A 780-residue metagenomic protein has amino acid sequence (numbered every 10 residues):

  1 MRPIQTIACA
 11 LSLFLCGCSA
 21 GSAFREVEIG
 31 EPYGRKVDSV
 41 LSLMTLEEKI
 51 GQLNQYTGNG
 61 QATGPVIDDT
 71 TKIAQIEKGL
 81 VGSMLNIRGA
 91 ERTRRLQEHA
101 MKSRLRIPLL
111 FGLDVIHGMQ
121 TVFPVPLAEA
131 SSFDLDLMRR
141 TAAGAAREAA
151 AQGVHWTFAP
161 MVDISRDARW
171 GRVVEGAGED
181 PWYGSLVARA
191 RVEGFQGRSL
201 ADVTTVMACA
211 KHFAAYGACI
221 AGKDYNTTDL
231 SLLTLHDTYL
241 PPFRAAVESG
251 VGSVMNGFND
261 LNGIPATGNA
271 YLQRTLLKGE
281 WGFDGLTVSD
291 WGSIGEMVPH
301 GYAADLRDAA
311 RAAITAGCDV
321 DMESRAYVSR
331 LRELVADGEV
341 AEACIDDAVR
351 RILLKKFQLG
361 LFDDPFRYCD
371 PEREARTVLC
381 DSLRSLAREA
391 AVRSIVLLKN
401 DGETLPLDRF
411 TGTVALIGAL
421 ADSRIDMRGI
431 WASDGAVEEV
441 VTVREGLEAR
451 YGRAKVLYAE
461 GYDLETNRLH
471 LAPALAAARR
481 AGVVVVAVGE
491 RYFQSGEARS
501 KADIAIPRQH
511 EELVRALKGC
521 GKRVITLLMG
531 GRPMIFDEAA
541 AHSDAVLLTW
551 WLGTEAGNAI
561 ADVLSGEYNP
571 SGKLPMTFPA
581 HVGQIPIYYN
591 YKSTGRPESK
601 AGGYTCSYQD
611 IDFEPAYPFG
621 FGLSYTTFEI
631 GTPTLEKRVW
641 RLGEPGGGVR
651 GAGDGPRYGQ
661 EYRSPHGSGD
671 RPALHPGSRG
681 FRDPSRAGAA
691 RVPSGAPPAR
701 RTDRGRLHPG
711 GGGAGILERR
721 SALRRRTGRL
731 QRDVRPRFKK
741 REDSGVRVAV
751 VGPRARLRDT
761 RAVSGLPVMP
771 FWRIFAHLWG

Functional and structural regions predicted by a protein language model:
M1-A8: Bacterial N-terminal signal peptides that target proteins for export
A8-C16: Bacterial N-terminal signal peptides
G17-E718, R724-K740, G745, R754-I774: Glycoside hydrolase catalytic-domain context in secreted enzymes
